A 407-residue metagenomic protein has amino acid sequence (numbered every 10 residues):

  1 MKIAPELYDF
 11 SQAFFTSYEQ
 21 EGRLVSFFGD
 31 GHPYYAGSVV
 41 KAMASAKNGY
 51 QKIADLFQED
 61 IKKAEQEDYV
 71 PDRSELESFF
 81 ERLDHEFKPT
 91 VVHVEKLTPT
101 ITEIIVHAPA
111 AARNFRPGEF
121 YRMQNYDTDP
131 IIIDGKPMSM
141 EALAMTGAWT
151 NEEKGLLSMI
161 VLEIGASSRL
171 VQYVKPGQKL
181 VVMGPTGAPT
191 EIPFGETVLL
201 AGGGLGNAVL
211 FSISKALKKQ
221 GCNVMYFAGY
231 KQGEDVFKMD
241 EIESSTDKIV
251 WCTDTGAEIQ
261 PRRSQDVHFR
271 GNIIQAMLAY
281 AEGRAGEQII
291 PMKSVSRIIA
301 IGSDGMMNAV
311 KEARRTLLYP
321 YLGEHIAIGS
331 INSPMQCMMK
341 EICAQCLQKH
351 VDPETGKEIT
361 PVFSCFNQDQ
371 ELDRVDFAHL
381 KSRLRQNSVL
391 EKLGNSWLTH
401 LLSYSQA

Functional and structural regions predicted by a protein language model:
M1-V92: Residues forming the flavin
P33, D127-P130, G184-P189: Short, charged beta-turn/beta-strand-edge "cap" motif at the junction between a beta-strand and an adjacent loop
L83-Q178: Ferredoxin-reductase
F87, K349-P353, C365-A407: Short Fe-S-cluster ligation motifs
A166-Q336: FNR/FR-type flavoprotein reductase catalytic core
V209, D304-G305, S333-Q370: Local cysteine-cluster metal-coordination motifs and their immediate loop/turn environment, predominantly Fe-S cluster
